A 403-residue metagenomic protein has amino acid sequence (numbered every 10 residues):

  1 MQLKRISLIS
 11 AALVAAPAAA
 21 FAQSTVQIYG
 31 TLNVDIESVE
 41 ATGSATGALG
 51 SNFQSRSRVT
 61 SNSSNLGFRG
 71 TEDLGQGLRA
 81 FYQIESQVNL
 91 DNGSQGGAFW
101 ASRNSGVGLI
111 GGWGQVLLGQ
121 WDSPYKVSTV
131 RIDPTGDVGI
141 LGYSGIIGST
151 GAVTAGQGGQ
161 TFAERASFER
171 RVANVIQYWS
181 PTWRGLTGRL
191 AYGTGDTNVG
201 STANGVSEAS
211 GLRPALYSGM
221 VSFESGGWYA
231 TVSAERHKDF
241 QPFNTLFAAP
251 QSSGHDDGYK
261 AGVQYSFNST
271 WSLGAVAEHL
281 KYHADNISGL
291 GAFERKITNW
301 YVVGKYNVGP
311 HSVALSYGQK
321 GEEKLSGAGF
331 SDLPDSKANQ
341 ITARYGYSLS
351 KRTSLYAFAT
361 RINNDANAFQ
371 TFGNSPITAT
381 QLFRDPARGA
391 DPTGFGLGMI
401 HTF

Functional and structural regions predicted by a protein language model:
M1-A22: Gram-negative bacterial Sec-dependent N-terminal signal peptides
A15, R69-D73, I110-G112, W179-R184 (+6 more regions): Structural signature of outer-membrane beta-barrel channels/translocons
S24-E37, Q54-D196, V221-G226, T360-N364: Outer membrane beta-barrel
V26-V34, Q76, A80-I84, V116 (+9 more regions): Transmembrane beta-strands of outer-membrane beta-barrel proteins
I36-S44, V88-S94, P124-S128, D196-G200 (+5 more regions): Gram-negative outer-membrane beta-barrel proteins
N65-G67, N104-G106, V175-Q177, S218-M220 (+4 more regions): Membrane-embedded beta-strand positions in outer-membrane beta-barrel channels/transporters
L212, Y217-Y347, A359-R361: Detector for outer-membrane/organellar transmembrane beta-barrel domains, recognizing the amphipathic beta-strand
A387-F403: Outer-membrane beta-barrel "beta-signal"
